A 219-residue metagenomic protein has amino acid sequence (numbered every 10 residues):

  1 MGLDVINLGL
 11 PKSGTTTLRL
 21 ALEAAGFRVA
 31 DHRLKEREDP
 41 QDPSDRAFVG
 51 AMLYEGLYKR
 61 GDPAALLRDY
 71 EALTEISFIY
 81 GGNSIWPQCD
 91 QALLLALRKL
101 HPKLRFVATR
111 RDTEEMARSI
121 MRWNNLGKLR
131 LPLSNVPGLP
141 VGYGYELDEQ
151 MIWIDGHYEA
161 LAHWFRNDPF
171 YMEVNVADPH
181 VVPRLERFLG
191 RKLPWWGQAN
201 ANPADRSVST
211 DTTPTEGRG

Functional and structural regions predicted by a protein language model:
M1-D69, W195-G219: PAPS-dependent sulfotransferase catalytic core
N7-G9, R28-H32, A72-E75, R105-R110 (+1 more regions): A structural signal for short, well-ordered beta-strand segments and their strand-loop junctions that often border
T17, A21, A96, W153-W164 (+2 more regions): Amphipathic alpha-helical segments that form well-ordered structural scaffolds and often line/cohere around active
E23, F27, S84-I152, H180 (+2 more regions): PAPS-dependent sulfotransferase catalytic domain
R33-P43, V107-M121, L131-G138, E159-G219: The conserved 3'-phosphoadenosine-5'-phosphosulfate
Y58-K59, D90-L93, H157: Amphipathic coiled-coil/heptad-repeat helices and related helical stalk/stem segments that mediate oligomerization
D69-Y70, H101, D168: Short, well-ordered alpha-helix to beta-strand connector turns
I79-G82: Short acidic, S/G/P-rich loop/turn micro-motifs used as interaction or catalytic elements
